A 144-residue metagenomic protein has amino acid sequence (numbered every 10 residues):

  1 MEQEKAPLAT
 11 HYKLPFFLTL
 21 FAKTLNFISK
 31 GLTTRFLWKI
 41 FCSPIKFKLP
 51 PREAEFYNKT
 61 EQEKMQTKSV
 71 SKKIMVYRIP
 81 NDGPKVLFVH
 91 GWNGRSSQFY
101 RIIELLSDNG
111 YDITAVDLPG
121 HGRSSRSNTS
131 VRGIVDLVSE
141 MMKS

Functional and structural regions predicted by a protein language model:
M1-A6: Catalytic active-site module of serine/aspartate enzymes centered on a nucleophile-bearing elbow/loop
T10-Q66: An N-terminal hydrophobic leader/cap segment in hydrolases
E61-Q62, K73-M75: N-terminal functional module of multi-domain proteins
S69-S71: Glycine-centered tight beta-turn/hairpin loop motif at sheet-sheet or coil-to-beta transitions
I74-P84: Short beta-strand-to-loop junctions in surface cap/lid or active-site-entrance loops
G83-G91: Short beta-strand element of the alpha/beta-hydrolase
S96, I103-S125: Conserved alpha/beta-hydrolase
N128-S144: Alpha/beta-hydrolase active-site loop
